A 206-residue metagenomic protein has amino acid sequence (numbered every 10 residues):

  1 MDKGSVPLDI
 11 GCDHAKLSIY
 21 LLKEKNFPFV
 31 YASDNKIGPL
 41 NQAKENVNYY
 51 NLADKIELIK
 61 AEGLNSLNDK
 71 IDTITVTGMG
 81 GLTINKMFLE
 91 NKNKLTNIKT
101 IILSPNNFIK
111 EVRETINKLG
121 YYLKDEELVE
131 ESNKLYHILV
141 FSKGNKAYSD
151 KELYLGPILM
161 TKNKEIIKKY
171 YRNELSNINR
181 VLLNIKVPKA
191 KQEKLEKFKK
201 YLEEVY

Functional and structural regions predicted by a protein language model:
G4-D13: Conserved class I S-adenosyl-L-methionine
A15, I19: Glycine-rich SAM-binding Motif I of class I
L22-K23: Gly/Ala-rich phosphate-binding loop of Rossmann-like dinucleotide-binding domains, activating on the conserved
F29-D34: Conserved SAM-binding motif I beta-strand of class I
G38: Conserved Rossmann-like nucleotide-cofactor binding loop
N41-D69: S-adenosyl-L-methionine
I71-G78: Short SAM/SAH-binding signature in class I
L82-Y206: Class I S-adenosyl-L-methionine
